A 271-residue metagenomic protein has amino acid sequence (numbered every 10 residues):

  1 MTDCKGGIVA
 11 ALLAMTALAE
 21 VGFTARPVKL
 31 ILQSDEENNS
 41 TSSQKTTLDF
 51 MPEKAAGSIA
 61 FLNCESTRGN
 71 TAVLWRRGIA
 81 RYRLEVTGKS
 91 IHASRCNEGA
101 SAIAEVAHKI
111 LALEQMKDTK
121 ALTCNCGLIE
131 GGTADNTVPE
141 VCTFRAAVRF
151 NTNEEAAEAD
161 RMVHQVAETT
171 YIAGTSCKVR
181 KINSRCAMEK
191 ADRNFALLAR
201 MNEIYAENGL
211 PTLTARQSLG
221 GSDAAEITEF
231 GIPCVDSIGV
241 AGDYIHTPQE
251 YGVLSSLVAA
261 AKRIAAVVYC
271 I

Functional and structural regions predicted by a protein language model:
T2-D3, G252: Glycosyltransferase donor-binding loop in the core domain
C4-R77: Acidic/histidine-rich catalytic neighborhood of metal-dependent amide-processing enzymes
E65-T71, R81-I271: Metal-dependent amide/peptide-bond hydrolase catalytic core, centered on the "pita-bread" metallohydrolase fold
